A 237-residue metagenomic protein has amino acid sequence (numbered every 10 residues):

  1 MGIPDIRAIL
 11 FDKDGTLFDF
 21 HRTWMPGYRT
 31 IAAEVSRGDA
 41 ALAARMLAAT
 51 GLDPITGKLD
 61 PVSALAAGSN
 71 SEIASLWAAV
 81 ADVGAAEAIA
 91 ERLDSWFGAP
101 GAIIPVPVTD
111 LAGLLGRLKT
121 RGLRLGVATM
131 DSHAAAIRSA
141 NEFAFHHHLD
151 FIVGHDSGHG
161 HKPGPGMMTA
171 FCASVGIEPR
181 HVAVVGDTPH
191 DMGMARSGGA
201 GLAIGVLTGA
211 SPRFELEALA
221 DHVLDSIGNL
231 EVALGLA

Functional and structural regions predicted by a protein language model:
M1-I9, R22, R37, G116-T120 (+1 more regions): Asp-based, Mg2+/Mn2+-dependent phosphohydrolase catalytic module
I3-R121: N-terminal helical cap/lid subdomain that shapes the substrate entry/recognition surface in HAD-like hydrolases
T16, T129-D131: Conserved phosphate-coupling serine/threonine residues in phosphotransfer and NTP-handling enzymes
L65, V106-P107, A128, H159-G160 (+1 more regions): Residues that cap or flank secondary-structure elements
